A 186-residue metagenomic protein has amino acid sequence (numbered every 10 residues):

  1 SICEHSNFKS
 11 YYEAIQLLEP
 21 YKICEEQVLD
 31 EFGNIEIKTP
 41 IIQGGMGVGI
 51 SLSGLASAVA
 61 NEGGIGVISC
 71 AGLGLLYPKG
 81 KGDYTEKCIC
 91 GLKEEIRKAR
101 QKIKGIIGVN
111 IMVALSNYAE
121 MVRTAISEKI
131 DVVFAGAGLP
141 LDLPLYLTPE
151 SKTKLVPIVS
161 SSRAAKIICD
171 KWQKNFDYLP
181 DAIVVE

Functional and structural regions predicted by a protein language model:
N7-E186: Active-site entrance/lid segments in N-terminal catalytic domains of soluble metabolic enzymes
